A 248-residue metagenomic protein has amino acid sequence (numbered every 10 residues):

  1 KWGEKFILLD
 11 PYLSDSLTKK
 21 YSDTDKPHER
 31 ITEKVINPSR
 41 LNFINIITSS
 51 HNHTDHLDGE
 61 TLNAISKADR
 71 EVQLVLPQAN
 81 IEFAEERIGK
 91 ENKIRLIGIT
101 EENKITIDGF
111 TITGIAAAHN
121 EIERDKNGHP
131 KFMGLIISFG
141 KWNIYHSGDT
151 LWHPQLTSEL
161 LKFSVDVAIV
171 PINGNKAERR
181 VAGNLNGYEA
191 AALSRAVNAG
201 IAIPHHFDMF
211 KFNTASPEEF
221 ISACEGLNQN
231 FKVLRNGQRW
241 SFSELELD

Functional and structural regions predicted by a protein language model:
K5-I7, N45-I46, F110, W142-I144 (+2 more regions): Structural motif
K5-S49, E60-A64, I122-E123, W152-K162: Pre-active-site segment of Zn-dependent metallo-hydrolases
L9-D10, S50, H146-D149, V170 (+1 more regions): Active-site flanking residues adjacent to catalytic metal/cofactor-binding acidic residues
D15-S16, H53-L57, I81-F83, N103-T106 (+6 more regions): Active-site environment of divalent metal-dependent phosphoester hydrolases
R30, Q73-V75, L151-G237: Cap/insert and terminal regions of metallo-dependent hydrolase folds
R40, L76-W142, A223-E246: Metallo-beta-lactamase
I44-D55, A202: Metallo-beta-lactamase
D58-K67, F83-R87, F212-I221: Metal-dependent catalytic neighborhoods of phosphoester/phosphodiester hydrolases
